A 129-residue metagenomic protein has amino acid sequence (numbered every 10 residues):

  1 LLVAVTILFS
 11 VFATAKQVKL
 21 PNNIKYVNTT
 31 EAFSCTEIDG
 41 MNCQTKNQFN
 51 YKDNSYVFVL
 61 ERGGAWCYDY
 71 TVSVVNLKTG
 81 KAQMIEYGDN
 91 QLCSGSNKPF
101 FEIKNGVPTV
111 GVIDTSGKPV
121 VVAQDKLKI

Functional and structural regions predicted by a protein language model:
L2-S10: Bacterial N-terminal signal peptides
V5, A15-T30, L92-I129: Acidic, small-residue rich beta-repeat scaffolds with periodic aromatic anchors
F12-F49: Terminal domain-start segments
Y51-D53, N76-Q83, E102-N105: A short, structured loop/turn motif at beta-sheet edges
K52-R62, G106-G111: Acidic/hydrophobic-patterned starts of short beta strands in beta-sheet-rich repeat architectures
A65-Y70, P119-V122: Short, solvent-exposed loop/turn segments at conserved positions within beta-propeller repeat blades
V72-K78, K126: Beta-propeller blade signature
Q83-D89: Beta-propeller fold detector
